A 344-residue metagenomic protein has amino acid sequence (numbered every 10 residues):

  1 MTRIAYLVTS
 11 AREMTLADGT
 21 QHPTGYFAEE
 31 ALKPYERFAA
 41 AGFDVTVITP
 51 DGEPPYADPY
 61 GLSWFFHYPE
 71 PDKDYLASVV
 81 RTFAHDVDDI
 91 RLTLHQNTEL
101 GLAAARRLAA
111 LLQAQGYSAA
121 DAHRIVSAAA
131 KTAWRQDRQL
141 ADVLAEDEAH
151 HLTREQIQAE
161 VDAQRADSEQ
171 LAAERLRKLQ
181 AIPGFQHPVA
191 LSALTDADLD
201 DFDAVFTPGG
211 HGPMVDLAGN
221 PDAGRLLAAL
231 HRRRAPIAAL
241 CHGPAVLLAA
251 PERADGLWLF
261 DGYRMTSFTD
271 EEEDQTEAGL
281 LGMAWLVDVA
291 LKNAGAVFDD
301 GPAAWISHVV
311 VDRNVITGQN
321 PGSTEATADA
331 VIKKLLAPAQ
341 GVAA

Functional and structural regions predicted by a protein language model:
M1-L100, E155-R233, A245-A344: Extended, subdomain-level signal for the structured scaffold at the beginning of enzyme domains
Q96-A163: Catalytic-core signal marking the mid-to-C-terminal active-site face
A103, L240-P244: Short, thiol/selenol-centered motifs that function as redox-active sites or metal-ligating centers
P236: Active-site cofactor/cluster-binding pocket
